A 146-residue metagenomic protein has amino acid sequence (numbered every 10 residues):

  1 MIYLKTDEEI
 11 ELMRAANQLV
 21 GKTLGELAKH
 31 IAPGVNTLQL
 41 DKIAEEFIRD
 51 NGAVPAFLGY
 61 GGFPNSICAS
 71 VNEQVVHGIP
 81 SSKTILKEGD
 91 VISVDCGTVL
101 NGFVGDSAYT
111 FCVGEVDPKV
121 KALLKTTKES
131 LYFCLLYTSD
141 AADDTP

Functional and structural regions predicted by a protein language model:
M1-G61: Generic N-terminal segment detector
G61-E73: Short, basic/aromatic beta-hairpin or loop at an interaction surface
S70-F103: Acidic/histidine-enriched ion/cofactor-binding microenvironments in catalytic or ligand-binding pockets
G105-K121: Short, compositionally biased
L124-L131: Residues forming anionic-ligand binding surfaces in small-molecule and nucleic-acid pockets of primarily soluble enzymes
Y137-P146: Single conserved hydrophobic/aromatic residue that forms the stacking wall/gate of nucleotide- or nucleobase-binding
